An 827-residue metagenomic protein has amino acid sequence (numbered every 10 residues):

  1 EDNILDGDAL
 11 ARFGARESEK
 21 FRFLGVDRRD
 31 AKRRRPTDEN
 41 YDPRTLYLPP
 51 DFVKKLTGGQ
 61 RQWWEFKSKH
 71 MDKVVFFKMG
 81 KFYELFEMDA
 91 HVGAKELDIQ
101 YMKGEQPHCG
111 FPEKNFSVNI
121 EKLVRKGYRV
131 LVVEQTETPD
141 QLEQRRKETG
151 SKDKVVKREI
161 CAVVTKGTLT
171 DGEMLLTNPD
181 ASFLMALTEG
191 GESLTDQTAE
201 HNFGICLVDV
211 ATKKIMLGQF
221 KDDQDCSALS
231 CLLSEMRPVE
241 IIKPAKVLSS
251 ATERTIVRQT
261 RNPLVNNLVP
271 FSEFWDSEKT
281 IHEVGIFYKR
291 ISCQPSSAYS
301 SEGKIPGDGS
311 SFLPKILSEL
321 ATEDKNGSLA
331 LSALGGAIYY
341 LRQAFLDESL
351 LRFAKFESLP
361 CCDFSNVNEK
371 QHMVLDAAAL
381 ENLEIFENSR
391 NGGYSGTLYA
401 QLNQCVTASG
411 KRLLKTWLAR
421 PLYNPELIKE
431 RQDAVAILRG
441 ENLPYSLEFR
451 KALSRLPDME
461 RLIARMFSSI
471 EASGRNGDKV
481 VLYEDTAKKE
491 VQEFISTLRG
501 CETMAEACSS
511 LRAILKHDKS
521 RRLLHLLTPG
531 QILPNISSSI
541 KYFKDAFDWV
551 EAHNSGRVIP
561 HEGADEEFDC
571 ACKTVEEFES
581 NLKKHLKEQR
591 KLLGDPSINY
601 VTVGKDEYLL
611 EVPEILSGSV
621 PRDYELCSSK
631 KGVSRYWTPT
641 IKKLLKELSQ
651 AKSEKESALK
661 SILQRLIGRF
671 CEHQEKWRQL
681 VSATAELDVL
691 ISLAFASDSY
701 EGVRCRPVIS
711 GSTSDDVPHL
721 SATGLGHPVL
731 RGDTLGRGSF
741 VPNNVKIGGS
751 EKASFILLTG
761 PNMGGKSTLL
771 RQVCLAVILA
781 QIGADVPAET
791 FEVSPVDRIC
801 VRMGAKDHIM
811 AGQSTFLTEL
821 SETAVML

Functional and structural regions predicted by a protein language model:
E1-A419, E426-L443, R461-A464, K479-L482 (+3 more regions): Basic, polar low-complexity surface loops/patches
K54, G58-R61, K81, M88 (+37 more regions): Charged, alpha-helix-enriched surfaces in structured cytosolic catalytic cores of large nucleotide-utilizing machines
G80, L123, I241, G410 (+7 more regions): Residue-level signature of catalytic and energy-coupling elements of molecular machines, predominantly ATP/GTP-dependent
K81-F82, A90, E137-T138, G190-S193 (+16 more regions): Short, glycine-/Ser/Thr-/acidic-enriched flexible segments
F82-M102, E240, K246-P314, S395-G396 (+7 more regions): A conserved P-loop NTPase coupling/switch region
M88, E348-C405, I598-C627, P707-P742: SMC-family hinge/dimerization module
V133, D140, A683-I691, F695: Amphipathic alpha-helical
E323, G327, Q404-V406, P613-L645 (+1 more regions): ATPase nucleotide-binding head domains, primarily ABC-like/P-loop NTPase cores
